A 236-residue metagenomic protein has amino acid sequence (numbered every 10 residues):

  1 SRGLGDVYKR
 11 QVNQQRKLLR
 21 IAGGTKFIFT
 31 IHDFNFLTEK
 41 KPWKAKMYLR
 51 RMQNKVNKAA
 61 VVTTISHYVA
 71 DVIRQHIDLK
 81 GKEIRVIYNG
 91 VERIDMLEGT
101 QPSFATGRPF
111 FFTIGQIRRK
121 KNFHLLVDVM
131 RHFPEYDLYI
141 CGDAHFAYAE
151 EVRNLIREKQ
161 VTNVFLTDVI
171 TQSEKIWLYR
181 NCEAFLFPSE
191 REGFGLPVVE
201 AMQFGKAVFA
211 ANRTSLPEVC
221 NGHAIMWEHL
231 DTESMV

Functional and structural regions predicted by a protein language model:
S1-V236: Carbohydrate transferase catalytic cores enriched for Leloir-type hexosyltransferases
